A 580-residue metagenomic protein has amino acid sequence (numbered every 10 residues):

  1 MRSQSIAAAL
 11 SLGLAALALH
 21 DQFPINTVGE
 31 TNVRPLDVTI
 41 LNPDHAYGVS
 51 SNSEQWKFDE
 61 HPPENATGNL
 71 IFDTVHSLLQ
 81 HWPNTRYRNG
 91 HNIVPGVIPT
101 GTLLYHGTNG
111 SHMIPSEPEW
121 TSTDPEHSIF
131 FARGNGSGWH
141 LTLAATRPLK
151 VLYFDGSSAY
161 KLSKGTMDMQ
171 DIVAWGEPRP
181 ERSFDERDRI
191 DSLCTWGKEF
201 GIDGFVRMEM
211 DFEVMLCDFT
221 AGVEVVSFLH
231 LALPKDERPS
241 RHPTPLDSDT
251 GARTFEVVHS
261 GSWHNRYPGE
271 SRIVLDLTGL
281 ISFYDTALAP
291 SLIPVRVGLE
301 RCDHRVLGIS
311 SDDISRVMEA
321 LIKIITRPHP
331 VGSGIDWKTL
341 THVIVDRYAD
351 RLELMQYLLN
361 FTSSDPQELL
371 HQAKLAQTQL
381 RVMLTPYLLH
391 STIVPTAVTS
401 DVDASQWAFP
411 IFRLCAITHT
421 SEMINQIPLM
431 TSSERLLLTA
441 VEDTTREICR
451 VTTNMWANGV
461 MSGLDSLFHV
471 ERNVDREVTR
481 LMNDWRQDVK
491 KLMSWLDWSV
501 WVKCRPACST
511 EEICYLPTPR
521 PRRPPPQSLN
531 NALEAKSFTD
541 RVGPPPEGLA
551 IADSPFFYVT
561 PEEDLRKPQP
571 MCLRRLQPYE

Functional and structural regions predicted by a protein language model:
R2-S5, G13-E119, E126-E580: Conserved NAD+-utilizing ADP-ribose enzyme module
